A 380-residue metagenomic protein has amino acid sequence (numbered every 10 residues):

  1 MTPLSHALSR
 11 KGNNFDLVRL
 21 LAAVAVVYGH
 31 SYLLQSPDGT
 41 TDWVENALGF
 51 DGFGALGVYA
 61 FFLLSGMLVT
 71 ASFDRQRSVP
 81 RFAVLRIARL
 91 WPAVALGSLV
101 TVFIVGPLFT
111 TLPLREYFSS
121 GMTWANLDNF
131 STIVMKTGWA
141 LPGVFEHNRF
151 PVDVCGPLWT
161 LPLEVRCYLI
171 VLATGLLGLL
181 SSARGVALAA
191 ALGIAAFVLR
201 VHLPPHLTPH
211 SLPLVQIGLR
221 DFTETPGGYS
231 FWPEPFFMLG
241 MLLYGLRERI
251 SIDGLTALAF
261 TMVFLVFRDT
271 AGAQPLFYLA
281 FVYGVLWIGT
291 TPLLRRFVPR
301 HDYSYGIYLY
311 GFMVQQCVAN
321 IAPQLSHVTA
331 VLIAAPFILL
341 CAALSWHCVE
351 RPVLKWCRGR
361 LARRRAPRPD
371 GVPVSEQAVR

Functional and structural regions predicted by a protein language model:
M1-H6, Q315-R380: C-terminal "closing" transmembrane helix and its immediate cytosolic amphipathic cap in multi-pass membrane proteins
T2-L4, G57-A88, A93-Y117, V314 (+2 more regions): Juxtamembrane transmembrane-helix termini
N13-F73, W91-A93, G289, I307-F312: Functionally critical transmembrane alpha-helices in membrane proteins and complexes, commonly lining
F15-D16, A22, L127-F277, Y310 (+1 more regions): Aromatic-enriched alpha-helical transmembrane segments of multi-pass intramembrane proteins
G29-L33, V100-T111, L199-P205: C-terminal TM-helix exit segments that contain a strictly Trp-centered aromatic cap at the helix terminus
A47-F53, V94-V165, F281-G284: Membrane-interface helix-loop-helix regions
M67-D74, C167, V171-L179, F236-E248 (+5 more regions): Hydrophobic transmembrane alpha-helices
D74-R81, L179-R184, Y244-T256, I288-H301 (+3 more regions): Membrane-interface junctions at the ends of membrane-embedded or membrane-associated helices
